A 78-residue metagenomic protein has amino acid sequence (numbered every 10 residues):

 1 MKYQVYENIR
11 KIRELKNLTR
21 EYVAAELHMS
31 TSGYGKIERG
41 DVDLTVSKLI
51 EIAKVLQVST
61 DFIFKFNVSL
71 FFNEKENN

Functional and structural regions predicted by a protein language model:
M1-L15: A short, Lys/Arg-rich alpha-helix, primarily the initiator
I12, E26, I37, F66: Residues in the recognition helix of alpha-helical DNA-binding motifs
E14, A25, K54: Alpha-helical residues within the helix-turn-helix
N17-K36: Short alpha-helical DNA-recognition segment
S47-F62: DNA major-groove recognition helix of helix-turn-helix/homeodomain DNA-binding modules
F62-N78: Short, charged recognition helix plus adjacent turn of helix-turn-helix-like nucleic-acid-binding domains
